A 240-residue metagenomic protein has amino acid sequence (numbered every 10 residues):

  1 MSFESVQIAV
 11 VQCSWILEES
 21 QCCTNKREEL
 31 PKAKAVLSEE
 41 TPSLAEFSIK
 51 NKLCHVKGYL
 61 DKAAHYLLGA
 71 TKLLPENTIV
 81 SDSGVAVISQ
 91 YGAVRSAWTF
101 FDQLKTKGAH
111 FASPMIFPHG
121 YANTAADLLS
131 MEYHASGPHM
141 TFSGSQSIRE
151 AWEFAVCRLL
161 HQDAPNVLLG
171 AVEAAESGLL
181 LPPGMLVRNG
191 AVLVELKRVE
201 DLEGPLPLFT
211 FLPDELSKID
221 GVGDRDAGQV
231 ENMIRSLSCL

Functional and structural regions predicted by a protein language model:
M1-E150, C157-A164, G170-L240: Conserved "HGTGT" condensation-loop signature of ketosynthase/thiolase-family condensing enzymes that catalyze
